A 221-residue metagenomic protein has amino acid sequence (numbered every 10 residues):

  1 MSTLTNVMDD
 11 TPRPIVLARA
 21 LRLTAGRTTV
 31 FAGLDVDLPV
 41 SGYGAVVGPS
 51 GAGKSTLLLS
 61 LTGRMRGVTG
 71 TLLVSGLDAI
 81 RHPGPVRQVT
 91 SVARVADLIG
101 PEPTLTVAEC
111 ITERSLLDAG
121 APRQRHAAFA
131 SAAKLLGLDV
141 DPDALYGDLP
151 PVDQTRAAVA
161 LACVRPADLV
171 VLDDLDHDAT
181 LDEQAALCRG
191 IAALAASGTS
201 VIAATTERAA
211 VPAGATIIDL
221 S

Functional and structural regions predicted by a protein language model:
V16-A18, V30-D35, V46: Conserved structural motif at the start of ABC-family nucleotide-binding domains
A25, D37-V40: Conserved hydrophobic segment flanking the Walker A/P-loop of ABC-type ATPase nucleotide-binding domains
T62: Helix-to-loop junction immediately C-terminal to a conserved catalytic motif
G67-A79, V86: Conserved ABC transporter NBD signature motif
V89, A96, E102-G120, A128: Q-loop/switch helix immediately C-terminal to the Walker
H126-P142: Conserved ABC ATPase "signature" region
V159: Hydrophobic anchor residue at the start of the ABC signature
